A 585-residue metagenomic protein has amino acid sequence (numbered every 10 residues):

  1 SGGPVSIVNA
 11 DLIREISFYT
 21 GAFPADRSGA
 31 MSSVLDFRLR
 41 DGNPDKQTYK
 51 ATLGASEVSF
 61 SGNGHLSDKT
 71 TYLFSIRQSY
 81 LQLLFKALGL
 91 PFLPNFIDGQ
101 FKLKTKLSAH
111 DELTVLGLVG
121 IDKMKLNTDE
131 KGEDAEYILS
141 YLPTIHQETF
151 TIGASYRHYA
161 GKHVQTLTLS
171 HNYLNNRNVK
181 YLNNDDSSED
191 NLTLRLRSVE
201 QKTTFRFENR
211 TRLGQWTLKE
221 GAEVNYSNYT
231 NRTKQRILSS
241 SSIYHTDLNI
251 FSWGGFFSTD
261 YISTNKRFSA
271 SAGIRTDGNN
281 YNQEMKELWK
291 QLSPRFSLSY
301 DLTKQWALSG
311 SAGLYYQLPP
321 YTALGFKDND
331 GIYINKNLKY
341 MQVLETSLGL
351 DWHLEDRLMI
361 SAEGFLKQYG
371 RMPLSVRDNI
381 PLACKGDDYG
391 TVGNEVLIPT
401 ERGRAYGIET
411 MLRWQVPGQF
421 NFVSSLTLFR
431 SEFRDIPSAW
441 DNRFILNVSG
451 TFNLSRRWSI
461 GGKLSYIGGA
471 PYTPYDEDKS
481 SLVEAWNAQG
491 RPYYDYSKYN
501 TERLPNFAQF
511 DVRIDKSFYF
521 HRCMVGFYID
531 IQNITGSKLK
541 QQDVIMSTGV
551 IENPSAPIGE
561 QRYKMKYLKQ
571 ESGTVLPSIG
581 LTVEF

Functional and structural regions predicted by a protein language model:
S1-F18: Short acidic/polar hinge/loop motifs at secondary-structure boundaries that mediate gating or recognition
E15-D26, S32-R40, Q47-P91, D98-K106 (+1 more regions): Predominantly transmembrane beta-strands of Gram-negative outer membrane beta-barrel pores used for transport
K104-D122, P143-M285, L354, L358-S361 (+3 more regions): Face-selective signature of the C-terminal outer-membrane beta-barrel domain
L118, Q215-K219, E223, I243-G370 (+4 more regions): Structural signature of Gram-negative outer-membrane beta-barrels, strongest in the C-terminal barrel of TonB-dependent
D129-D134, T230-Q235, K304-T346, L366-G390 (+2 more regions): Surface-exposed extracellular loop regions of Gram-negative outer-membrane beta-barrel proteins, predominantly
L196-S198, K202-R206, T246-F256, N335 (+3 more regions): Outer membrane beta-barrel strand-and-loop segments of large Gram-negative receptors, especially TonB-dependent
S263-N265, L366-Q368, Y389-G469: Gram-negative outer-membrane beta-barrel transporters
G370, F422, Y466-Q489, P505-Q509 (+1 more regions): C-terminal beta-signal and adjacent terminal beta-strands/loops of Gram-negative outer-membrane beta-barrel proteins
